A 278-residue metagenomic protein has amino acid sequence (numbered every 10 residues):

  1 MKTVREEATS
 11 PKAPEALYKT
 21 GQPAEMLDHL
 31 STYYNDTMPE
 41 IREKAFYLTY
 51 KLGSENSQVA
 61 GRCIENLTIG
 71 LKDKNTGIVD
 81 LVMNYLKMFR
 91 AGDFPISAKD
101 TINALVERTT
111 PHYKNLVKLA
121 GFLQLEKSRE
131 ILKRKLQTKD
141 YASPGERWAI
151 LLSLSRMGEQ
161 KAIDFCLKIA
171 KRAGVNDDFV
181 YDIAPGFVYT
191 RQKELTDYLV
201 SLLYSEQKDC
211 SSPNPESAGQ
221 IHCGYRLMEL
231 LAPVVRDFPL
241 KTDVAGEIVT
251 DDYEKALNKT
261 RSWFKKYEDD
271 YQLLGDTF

Functional and structural regions predicted by a protein language model:
M1-K2, T20-N35, S54-K72, G92-V106 (+5 more regions): Amphipathic alpha-helical scaffolding segments comprising HEAT/armadillo-like alpha-solenoid repeats
K2-Q22, T32, E40-Q58, T76-D93 (+5 more regions): Structural detector for internal amphipathic alpha-helices that build alpha-solenoid repeat scaffolds
P11, M26, P39, E43 (+3 more regions): Short linear sequence motifs
L67, I102-N103, T250-D252, F278: Amphipathic alpha-helical surface "interface" segments used for docking/oligomerization or membrane association within
A184-D270: Extended alpha-helical scaffolding segments
E268-F278: Short, low-complexity, Pro/Ser/Thr/Gly-rich segments in the mature regions of secreted, periplasmic
